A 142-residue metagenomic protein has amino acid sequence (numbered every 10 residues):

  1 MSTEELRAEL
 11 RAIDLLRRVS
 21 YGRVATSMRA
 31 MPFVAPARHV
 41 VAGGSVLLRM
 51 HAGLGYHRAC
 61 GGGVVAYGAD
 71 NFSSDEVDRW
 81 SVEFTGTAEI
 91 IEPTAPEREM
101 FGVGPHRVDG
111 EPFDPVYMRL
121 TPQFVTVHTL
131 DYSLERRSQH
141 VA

Functional and structural regions predicted by a protein language model:
M1-R23: Short, basic/aromatic recognition patches
R17-V19, P32-V34, F113-P115, P122: Short gly/pro-enriched beta-turn/loop segments at secondary-structure junctions
V19-H51, Y67: Short beta-strand segments
G44-S45, G63, Q123: Beta-strand-connecting loop/turn residues
A52-L54, N71-F72: Short, acidic/turn-prone active-site loops that include or flank metal/cofactor- and phosphate-binding residues
L54-Y56, L134: Short, surface-exposed beta-strand-loop junctions and turns on beta-sheet-rich folds
A66, N71-A142: Charged, gly/pro-rich active-site loop segments
